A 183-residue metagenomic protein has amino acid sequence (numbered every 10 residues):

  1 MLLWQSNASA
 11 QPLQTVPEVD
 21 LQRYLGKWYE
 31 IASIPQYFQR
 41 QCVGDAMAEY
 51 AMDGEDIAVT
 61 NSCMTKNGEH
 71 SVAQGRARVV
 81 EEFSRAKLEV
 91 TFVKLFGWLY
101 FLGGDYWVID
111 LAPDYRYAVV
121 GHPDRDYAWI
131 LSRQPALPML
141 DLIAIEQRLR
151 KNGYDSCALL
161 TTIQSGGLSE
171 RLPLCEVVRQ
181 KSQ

Functional and structural regions predicted by a protein language model:
L2-Q183: A beta-rich soluble binding module of mature secreted/lumenal proteins
